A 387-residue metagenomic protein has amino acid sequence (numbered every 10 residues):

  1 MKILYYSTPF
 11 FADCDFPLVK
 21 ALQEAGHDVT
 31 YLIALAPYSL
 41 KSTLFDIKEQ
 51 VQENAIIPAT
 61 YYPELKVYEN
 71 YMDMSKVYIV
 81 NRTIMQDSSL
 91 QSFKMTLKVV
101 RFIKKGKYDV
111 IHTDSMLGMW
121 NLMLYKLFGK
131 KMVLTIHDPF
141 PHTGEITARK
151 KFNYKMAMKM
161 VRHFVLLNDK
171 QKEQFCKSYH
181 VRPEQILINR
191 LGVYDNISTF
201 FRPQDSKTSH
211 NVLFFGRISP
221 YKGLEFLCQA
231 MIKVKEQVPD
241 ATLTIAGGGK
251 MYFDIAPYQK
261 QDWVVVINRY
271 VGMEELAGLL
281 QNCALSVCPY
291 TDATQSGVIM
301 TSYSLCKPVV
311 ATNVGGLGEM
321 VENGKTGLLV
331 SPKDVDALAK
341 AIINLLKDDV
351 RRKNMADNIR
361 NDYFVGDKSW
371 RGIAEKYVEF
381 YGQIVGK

Functional and structural regions predicted by a protein language model:
L4, Q204-K222, C228-M231: Conserved donor-binding/catalytic core segment of Leloir-type glycosyltransferases
D13-P17, S219-K233, K250, M300 (+1 more regions): A conserved mid-protein helix/loop that constitutes part of the nucleotide-sugar donor-binding site
S92-M95, T113-M119, I136: Short His-centered aromatic/hydrophobic patch
K159-T199, I373: Donor nucleotide-sugar binding/catalytic pocket of nucleotide-sugar-dependent glycosyltransferases
D240, A337, N344, R351-D367 (+2 more regions): A short, well-ordered alpha-helix in the C-terminal region of glycosyltransferases
D254-A277: Nucleotide-activated donor-binding/catalytic signature segment of Leloir-type glycosyltransferases, i.e., the conserved
G278-Q295, K307: Acidic donor-binding loop of glycosyltransferase active sites
N323-G324, L328-V335, N344-V350: Conserved acidic donor-binding segment of nucleotide-sugar-dependent glycosyltransferases
